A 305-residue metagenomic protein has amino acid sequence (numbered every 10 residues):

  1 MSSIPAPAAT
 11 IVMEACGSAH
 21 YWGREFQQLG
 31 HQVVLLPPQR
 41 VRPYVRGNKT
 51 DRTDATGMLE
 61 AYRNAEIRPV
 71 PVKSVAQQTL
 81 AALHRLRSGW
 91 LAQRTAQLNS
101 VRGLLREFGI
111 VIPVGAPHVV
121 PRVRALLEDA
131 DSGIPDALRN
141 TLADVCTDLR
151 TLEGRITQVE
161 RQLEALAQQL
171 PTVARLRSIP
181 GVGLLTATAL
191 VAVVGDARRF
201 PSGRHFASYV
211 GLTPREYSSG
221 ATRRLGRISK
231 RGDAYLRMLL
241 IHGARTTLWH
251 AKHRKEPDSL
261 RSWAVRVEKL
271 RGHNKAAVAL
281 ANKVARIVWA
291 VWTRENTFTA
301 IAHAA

Functional and structural regions predicted by a protein language model:
M1-D131, P214, L248: Phosphate- and other anionic-substrate recognition elements at nucleic-acid/protein interfaces
Y44, R175-L184, A189-H273: Phosphate-backbone recognition surface of nucleic-acid-processing proteins
A61-Y62, L80, L142, L190 (+3 more regions): Short alpha-helical scaffolding segments that buttress acidic/His motifs in well-ordered protein cores
A65-R68, Q97-L98, I156-V159, G195-R199 (+2 more regions): Short helix-capping/linker segments at secondary-structure and domain boundaries
K73-A76, G109, P113-P117, R139-C146 (+4 more regions): Conserved phosphate/pyrophosphate-binding and hydrolysis machinery centered on Walker-type P-loop NTPases, extending
H84-R175, K255, T297: Glycine-rich, often acidic, oxyanion-interacting loops/wings at catalytic, nucleic-acid, or phospho-protein interfaces
A221, K252, S259-A305: Low-complexity, acidic/Ser/Thr- and charged residue-rich accessory regions of DNA metabolism proteins
